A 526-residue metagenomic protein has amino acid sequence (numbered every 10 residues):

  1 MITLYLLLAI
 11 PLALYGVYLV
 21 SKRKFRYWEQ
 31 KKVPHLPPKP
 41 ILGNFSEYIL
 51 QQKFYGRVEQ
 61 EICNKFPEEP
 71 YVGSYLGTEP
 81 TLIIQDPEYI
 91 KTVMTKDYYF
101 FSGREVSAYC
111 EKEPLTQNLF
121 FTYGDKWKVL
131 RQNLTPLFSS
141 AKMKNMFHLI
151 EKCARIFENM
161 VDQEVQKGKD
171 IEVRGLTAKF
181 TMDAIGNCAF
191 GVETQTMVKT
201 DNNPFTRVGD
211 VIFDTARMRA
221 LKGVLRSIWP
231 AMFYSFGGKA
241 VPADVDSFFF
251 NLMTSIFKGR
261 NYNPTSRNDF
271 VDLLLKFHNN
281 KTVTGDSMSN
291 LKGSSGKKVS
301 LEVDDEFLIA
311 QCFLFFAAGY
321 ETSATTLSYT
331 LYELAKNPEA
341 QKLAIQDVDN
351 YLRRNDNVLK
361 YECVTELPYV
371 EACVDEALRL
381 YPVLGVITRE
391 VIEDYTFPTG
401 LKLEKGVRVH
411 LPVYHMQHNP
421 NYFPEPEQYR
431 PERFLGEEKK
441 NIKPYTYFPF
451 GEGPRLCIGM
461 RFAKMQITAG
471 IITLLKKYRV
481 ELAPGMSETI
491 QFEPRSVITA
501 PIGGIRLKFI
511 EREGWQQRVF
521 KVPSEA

Functional and structural regions predicted by a protein language model:
I2, K276, I498-A526: C-terminal helix/juxtamembrane-tail motif
I2-L115, F120-V129, L149-M160, V245-F248 (+2 more regions): N-terminal membrane-proximal hinge/A-helix region immediately C-terminal to the signal-anchor transmembrane segment
T3, S102-E111, T122, N145-T325: Cytochrome P450 heme-thiolate monooxygenase catalytic core
S46-E69, N251, S255, N357-L401 (+1 more regions): Conserved cytochrome P450 K-helix E-x-x-R motif and the immediately C-terminal K′/meander segment
I83-Q85, K91-V93, E193-Q195, N202 (+3 more regions): Classical protein tyrosine phosphatase
A318, E437-I467, E493-R495: Cytochrome P450 heme-thiolate "Cys pocket" and heme-binding signature region
P338-Q341, M460-T499: Cytochrome P450 heme-binding "Cys pocket" and the immediately downstream C-terminal segment
L411-E438, P523-E525: Conserved cytochrome P450 K-helix/beta-meander segment immediately N-terminal to the heme-binding cysteine loop
